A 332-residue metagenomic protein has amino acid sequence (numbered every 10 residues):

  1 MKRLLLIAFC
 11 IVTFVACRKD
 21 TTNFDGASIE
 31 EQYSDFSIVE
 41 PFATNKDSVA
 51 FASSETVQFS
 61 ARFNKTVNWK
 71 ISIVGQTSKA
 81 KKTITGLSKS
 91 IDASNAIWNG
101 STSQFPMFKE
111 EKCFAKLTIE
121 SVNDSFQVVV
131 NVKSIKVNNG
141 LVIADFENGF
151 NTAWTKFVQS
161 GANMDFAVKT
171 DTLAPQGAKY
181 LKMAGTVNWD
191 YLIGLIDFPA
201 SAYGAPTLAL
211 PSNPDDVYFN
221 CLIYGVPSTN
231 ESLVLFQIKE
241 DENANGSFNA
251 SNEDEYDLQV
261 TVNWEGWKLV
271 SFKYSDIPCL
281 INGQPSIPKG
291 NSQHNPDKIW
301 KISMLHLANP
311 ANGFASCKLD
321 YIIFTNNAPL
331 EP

Functional and structural regions predicted by a protein language model:
T13-A16: C-terminal motif of bacterial Sec signal peptides marking the signal peptidase cleavage site
R18-N95, S101-F114, S121-F157, P332: Acidic/polar, low-complexity intrinsically disordered N-terminal segments immediately downstream of a Sec signal
F24-S28, V142, H306-P332: Extracellular polysaccharide-targeting segments
T66-N68, F108-F114, P214-D216, E231 (+2 more regions): Extracellular Ig-like/FN3 beta-sandwich strand-entry sites
A80, Y203-A205, S212-S286, G313-A315 (+1 more regions): Extracellular ligand-binding interfaces
K89-F108, E265-G283: Aromatic sugar-binding surface patches on proteins that engage polysaccharides or sugar-phosphate polymers
K112-I119, C221, S271-S316, I322: Extracellular beta-strand ligand-recognition surfaces/modules
A167-P199: Short carbohydrate-recognition loop motifs
